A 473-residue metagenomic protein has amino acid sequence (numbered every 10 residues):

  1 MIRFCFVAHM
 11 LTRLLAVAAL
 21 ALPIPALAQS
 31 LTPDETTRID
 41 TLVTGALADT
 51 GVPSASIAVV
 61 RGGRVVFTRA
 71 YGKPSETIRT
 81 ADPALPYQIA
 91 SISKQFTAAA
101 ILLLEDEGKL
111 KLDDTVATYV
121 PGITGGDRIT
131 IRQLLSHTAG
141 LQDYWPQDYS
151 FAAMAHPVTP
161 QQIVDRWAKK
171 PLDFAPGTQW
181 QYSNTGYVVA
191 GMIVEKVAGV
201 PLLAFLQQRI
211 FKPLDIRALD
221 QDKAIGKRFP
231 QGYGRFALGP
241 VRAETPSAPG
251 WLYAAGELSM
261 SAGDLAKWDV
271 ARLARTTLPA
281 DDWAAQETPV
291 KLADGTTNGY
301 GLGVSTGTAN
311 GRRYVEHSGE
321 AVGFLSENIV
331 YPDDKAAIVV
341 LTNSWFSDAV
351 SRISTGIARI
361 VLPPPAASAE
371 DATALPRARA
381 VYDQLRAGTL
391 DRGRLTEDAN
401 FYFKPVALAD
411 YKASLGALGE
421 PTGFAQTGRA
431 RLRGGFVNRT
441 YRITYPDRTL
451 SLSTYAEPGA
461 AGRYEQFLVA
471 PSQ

Functional and structural regions predicted by a protein language model:
P23-P25: N-terminal signal peptide c-region/cleavage motif recognized by signal peptidases
L31-Y87, K109-D114, K169, F236: Short, conserved catalytic-motif segment at the N-terminal edge
A48-S56, T77-S136, L172-T185, Y253-G256 (+1 more regions): Short active-site loop at a secondary-structure junction that contains or immediately precedes the catalytic residue(s)
S75, D127-V322, E327: Short, surface-exposed loop or secondary-structure junction motifs that flank catalytic or metal-binding residues
E316-H317, E327-N343, S451-S453, Y464-A470: Short, well-ordered beta-strand elements
T342-A407: Short, gly/Ser/Thr-rich active-site loops of penicillin-recognizing serine hydrolases
T389-G434: Short solvent-exposed beta->alpha transition segments
G428-Q473: Exposed beta-sheet edge and beta->alpha loop/turn motif
